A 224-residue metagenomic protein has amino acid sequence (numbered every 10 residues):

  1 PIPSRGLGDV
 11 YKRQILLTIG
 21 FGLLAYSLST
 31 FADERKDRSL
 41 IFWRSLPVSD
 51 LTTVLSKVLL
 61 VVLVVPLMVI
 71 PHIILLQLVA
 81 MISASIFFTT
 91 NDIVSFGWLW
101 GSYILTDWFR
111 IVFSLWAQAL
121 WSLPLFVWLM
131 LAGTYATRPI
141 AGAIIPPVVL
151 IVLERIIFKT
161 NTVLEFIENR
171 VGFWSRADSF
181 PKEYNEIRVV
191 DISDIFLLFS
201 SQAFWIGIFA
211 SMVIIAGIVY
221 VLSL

Functional and structural regions predicted by a protein language model:
S4-K36, N185-F209: Membrane-embedded or membrane-proximal helical elements that form or frame transporter/channel pores
R5, D9-L23, S56-M130, T134: Secretory targeting signals
L24-S27, S39, W128, I218-V221: Hydrophobic/aromatic residues in alpha-helical transmembrane segments
T30, L115-S122, G207-S211: Residue-level hotspots within the lipid-embedded alpha helices of multi-pass solute transporters
T30-L60: Helix-loop-helix units of permease transmembrane domains in multi-pass membrane transporters, especially ABC
I82-I93, T160-N185: Juxtamembrane non-transmembrane "cap" segments at the membrane-aqueous interface of multi-pass membrane proteins
F126, I140-L153: Central hydrophobic cores of alpha-helical transmembrane segments in multi-pass integral membrane proteins
L129-A141, S193-L224: Junction motif at the cytosolic side of a transmembrane helix
